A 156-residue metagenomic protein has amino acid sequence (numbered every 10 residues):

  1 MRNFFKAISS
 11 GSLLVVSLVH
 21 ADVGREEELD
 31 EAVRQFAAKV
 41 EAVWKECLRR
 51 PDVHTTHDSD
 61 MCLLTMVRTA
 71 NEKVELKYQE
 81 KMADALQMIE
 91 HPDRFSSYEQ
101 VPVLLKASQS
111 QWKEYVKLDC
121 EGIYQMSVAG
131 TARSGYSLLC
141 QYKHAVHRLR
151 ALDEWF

Functional and structural regions predicted by a protein language model:
R2-G11: Sec-dependent signal peptide recognition, specifically the positively charged N-region followed immediately by
L13-A21: Hydrophobic h-region of N-terminal signal peptides that target proteins for export in Gram-negative bacteria
D22-F156: N-terminal alpha-helical modules
